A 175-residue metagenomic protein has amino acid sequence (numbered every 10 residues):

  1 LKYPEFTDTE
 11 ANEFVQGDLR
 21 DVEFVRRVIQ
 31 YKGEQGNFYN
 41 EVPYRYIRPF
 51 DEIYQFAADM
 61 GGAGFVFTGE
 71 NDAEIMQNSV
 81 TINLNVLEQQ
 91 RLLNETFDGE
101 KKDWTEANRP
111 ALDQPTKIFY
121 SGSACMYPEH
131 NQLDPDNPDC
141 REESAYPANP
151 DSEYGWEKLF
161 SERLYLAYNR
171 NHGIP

Functional and structural regions predicted by a protein language model:
L1-P175: N-terminal Rossmann-like NAD(P)+-binding domain of SDR-like oxidoreductases, especially those catalyzing
